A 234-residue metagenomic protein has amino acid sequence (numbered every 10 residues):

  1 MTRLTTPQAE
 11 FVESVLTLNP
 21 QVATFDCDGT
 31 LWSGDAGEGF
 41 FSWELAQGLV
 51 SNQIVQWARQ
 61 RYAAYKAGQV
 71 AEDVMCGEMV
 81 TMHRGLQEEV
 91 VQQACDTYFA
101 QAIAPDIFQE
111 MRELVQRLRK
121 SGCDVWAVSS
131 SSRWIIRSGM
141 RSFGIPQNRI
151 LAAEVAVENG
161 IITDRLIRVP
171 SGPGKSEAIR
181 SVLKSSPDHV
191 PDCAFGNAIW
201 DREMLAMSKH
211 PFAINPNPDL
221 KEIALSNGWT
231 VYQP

Functional and structural regions predicted by a protein language model:
M1-V22, Q92-D96, A100-W126, S130-P234: C-terminal cap/substrate-recognition subdomain and adjoining C-terminal extension of metal-dependent phosphatase-like
R3-P7, D35, G39-F40: Secondary-structure junction/capping motif
Q21-G37, L205: Asp-based phosphoryl-transfer active-site loop
F25-D26, V50, E222: Intrinsically disordered, low-complexity regions enriched in Ser/Pro/Gly/Gln/His and often acidic
D26, E78, I150: Residue-level signal for pocket-adjacent positions within structured domains
G29, G68, G160-I161: Detector for glycine-centered tight turns/loop "hinges" at secondary-structure junctions
D35-G39, D73-V74, W134, P173 (+1 more regions): A generic alpha-helix surface/boundary motif
A36-G37, F41-R117: A metal-dependent, Asp-based hydrolase signature
